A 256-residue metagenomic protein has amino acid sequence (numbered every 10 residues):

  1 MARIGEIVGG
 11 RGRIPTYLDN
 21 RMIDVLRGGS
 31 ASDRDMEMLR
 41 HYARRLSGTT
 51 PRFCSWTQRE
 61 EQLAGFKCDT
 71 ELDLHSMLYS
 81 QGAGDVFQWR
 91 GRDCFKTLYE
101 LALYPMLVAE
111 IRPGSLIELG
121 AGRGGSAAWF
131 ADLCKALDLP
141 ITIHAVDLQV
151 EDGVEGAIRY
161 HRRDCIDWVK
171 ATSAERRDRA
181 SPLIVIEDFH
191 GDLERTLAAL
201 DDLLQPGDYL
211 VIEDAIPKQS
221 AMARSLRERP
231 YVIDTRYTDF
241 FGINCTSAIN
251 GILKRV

Functional and structural regions predicted by a protein language model:
M1-I184, F189-V256: A short alpha-helical cap/connector motif
